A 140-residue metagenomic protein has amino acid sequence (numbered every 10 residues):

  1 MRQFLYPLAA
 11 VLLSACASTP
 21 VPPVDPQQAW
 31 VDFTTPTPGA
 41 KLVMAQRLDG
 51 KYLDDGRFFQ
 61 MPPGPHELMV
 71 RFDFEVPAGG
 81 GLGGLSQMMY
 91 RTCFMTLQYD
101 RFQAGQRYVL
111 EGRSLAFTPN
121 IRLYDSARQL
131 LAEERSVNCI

Functional and structural regions predicted by a protein language model:
M1-A17: Sec-dependent bacterial lipoprotein signal peptides
C16-I140: Short loop/turn and low-complexity linker motifs enriched in small/turn-promoting residues
